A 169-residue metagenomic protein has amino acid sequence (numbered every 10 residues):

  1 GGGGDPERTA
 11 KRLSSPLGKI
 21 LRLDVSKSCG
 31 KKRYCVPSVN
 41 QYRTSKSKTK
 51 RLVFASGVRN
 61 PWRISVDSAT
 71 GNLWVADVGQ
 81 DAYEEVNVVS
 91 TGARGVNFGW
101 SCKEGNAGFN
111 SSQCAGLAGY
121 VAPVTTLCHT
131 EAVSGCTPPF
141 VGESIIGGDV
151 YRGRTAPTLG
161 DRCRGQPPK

Functional and structural regions predicted by a protein language model:
G1-K169: Beta-propeller domain segments
